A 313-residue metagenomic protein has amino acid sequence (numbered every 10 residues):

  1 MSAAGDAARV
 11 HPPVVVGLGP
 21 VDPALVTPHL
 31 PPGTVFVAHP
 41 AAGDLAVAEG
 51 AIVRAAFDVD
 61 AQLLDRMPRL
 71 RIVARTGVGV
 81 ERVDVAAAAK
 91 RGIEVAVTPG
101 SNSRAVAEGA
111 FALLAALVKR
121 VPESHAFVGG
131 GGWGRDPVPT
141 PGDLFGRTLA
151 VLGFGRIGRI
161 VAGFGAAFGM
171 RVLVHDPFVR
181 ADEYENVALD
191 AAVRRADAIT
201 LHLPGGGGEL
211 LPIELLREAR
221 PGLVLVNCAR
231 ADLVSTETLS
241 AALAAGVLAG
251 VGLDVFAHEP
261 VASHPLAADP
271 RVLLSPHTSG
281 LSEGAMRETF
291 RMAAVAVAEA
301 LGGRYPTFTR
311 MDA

Functional and structural regions predicted by a protein language model:
M1-A48, G169, L173, A313: N-terminal glycine-/charge-rich "phosphate-binding" loop or analogous flexible N-terminal tail
A3, A7-R9, A89, A96-A107 (+1 more regions): C-terminal helix-to-coil terminal segments
I52, A74, T200: N-terminal Rossmann-like NAD(P) cofactor-binding module of classical short-chain dehydrogenase/reductase
V59-A61, P177-P265: Rossmann-like adenosine-cofactor binding region
R91, P99-T148, G163, F308-R310: Phosphate-binding beta-alpha-beta segment of Rossmann-like dinucleotide-binding domains, i.e., the NAD(P)
F154-G155: Glycine-rich Rossmann-fold phosphate-binding loop(s) that bind the pyrophosphate of adenine dinucleotide cofactors
G158-R159: N-terminal Rossmann-fold NAD(P) dinucleotide-binding loop
